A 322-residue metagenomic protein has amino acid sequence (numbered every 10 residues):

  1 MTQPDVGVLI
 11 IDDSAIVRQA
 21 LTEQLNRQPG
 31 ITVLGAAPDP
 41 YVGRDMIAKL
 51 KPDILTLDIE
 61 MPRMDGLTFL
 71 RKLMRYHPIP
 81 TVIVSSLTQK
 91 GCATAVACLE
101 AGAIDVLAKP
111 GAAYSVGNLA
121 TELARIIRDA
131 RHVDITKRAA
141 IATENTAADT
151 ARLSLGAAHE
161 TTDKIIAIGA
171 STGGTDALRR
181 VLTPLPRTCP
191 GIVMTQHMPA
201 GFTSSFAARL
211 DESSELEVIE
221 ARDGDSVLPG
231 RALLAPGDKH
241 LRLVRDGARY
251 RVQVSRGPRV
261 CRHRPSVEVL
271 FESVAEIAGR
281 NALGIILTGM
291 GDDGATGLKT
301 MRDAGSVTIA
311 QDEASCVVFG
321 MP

Functional and structural regions predicted by a protein language model:
M1-L9, A15-N26, G30, D39-K51 (+2 more regions): Conserved acid/base catalytic micro-environments in cytosolic active-site loops
